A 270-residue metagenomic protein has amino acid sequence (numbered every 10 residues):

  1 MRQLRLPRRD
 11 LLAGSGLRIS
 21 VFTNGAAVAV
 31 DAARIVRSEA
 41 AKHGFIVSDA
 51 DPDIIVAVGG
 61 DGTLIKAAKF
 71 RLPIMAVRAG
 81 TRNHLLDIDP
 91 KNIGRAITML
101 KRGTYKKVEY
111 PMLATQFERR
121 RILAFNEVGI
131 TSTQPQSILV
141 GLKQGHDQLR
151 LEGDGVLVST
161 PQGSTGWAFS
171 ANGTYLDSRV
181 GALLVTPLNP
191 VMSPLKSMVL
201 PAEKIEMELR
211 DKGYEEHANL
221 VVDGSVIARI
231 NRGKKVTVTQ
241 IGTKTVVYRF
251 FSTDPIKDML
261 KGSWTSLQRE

Functional and structural regions predicted by a protein language model:
M1-V58, G62-F70, D89-K107, Q116-I122: ATP/NTP phosphate-donor binding region
I54, E109-L113, A124-N126, Q136-V140 (+6 more regions): A generic structural signal for short beta-strands and their flanking turns/coil linkers
V56, R78, V128, G224: A residue-level signal for conserved active-site and pocket-lining positions in enzyme catalytic cores
G60-T63, G80, Q162-T165: Short glycine-rich anion-binding loops that position phosphate/pyrophosphate groups of nucleotides and phosphorylated
A67-T81: A short, gly/pro- and small-residue-rich
T81-G155: Catalytic core of DAGKc-family lipid kinases
I122, I130, Q144-R150, K196-E270: ATP/nucleoside-binding phosphotransfer catalytic cores, i.e., glycine-rich phosphate-binding loops
L149-P194: Gly/Ser/Thr-rich active-site loops/lids in small-molecule metabolic enzymes that frequently grip phosphoryl groups
